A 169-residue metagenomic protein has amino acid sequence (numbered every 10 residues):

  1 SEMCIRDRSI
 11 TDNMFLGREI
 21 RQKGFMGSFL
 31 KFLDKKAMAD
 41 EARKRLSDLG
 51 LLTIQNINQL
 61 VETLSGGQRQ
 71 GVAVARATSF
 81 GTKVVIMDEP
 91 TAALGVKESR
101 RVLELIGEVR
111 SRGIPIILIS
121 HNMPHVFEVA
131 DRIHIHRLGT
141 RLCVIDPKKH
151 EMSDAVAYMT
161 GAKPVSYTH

Functional and structural regions predicted by a protein language model:
S1-E2, R6-Y167: Glycine-rich phosphate-binding loops of nucleotide-dependent enzymes
